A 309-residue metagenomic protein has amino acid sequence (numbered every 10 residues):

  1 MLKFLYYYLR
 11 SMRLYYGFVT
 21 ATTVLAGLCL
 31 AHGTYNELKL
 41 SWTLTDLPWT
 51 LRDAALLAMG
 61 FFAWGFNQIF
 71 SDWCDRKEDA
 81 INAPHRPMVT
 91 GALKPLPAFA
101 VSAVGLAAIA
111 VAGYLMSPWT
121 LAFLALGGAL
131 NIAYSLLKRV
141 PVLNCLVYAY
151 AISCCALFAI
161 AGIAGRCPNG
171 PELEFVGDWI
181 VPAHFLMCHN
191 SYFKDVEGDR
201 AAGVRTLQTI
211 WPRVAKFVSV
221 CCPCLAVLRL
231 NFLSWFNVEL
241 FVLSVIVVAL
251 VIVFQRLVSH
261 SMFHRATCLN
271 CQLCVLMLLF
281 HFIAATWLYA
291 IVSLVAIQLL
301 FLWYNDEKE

Functional and structural regions predicted by a protein language model:
M1-E309: Multi-pass alpha-helical membrane architecture of UbiA-family and related isoprenoid/lipid prenyltransferases
